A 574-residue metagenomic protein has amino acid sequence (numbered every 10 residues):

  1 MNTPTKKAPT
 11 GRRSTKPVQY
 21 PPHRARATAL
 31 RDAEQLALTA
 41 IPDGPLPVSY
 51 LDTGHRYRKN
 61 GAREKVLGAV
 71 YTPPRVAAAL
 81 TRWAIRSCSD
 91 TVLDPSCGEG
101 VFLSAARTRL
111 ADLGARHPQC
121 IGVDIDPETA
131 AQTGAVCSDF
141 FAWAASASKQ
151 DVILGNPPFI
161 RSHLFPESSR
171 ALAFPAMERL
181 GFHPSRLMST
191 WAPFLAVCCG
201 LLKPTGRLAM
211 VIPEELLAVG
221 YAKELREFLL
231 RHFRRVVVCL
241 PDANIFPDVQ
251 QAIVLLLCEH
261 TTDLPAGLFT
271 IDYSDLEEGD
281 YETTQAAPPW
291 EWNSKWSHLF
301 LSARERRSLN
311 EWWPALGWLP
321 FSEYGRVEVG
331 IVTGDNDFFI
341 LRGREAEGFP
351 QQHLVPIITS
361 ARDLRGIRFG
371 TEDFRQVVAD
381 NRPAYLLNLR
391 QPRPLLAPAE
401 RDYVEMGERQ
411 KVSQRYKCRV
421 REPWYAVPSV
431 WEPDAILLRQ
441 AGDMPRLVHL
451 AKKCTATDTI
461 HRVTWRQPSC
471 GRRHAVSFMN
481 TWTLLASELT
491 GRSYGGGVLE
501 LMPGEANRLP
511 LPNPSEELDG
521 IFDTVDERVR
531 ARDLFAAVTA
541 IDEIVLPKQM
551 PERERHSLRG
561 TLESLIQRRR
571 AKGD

Functional and structural regions predicted by a protein language model:
N2-D139, P157, A218-R226, M502-G573: Class I S-adenosyl-L-methionine
P4-K6, T10, K65-V66, T72-A79 (+4 more regions): Signature of N6-adenine DNA methyltransferases within the class I
G61-V66, V92, R179-G181, T457-Q467: Glycine- and acidic
D90, D151, D434: Conserved acidic residues
L93, I121-V123, V136, A209 (+3 more regions): Hydrophobic/aromatic beta-strand patches that form the interior of the parallel beta-sheet core in alpha/beta enzyme
Q119-C120, V238-A243, R492-G497, A537-E543: A generic structural motif
C137-F140, L240-P241, E422, T464: Short alpha-helical segments and helix-capping/turn motifs at coil-helix boundaries
R306-D523, E527, E543-I544: Polybasic, glycine- and aromatic-enriched phosphate-binding surface used to engage nucleic acids
